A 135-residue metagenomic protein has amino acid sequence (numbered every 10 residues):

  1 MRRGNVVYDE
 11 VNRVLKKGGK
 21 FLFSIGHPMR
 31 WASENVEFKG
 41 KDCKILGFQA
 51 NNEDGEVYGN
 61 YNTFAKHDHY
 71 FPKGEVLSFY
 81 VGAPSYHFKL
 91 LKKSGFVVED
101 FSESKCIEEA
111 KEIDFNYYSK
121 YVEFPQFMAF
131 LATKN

Functional and structural regions predicted by a protein language model:
R2: Acidic/aromatic-lined carbohydrate-recognition and catalytic surfaces of CAZymes acting on diverse glycans
N5-K20: A short glycine-rich, Lys/Arg-flanked "PGG" loop and its adjoining helix->strand segment in the class I
K20-F64: Conserved class I S-adenosyl-L-methionine
I25, M29-G40, Y70-Y86: Acceptor-substrate binding/catalytic loop of class I
N62-P72: The feature captures the short pre-catalytic strand/loop hairpin that immediately precedes and shapes the active-site
D68, S104-V122: Class I S-adenosyl-L-methionine
S78-S102: Short alpha-helix
S94-F96, D114-N135: Core SAM-dependent methyltransferase catalytic element
